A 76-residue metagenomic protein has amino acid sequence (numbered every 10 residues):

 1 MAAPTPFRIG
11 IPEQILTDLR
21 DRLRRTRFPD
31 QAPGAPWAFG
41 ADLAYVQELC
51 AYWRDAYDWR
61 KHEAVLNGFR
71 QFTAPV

Functional and structural regions predicted by a protein language model:
M1-P6, G10: Basic/polar N-terminal segments that are highly enriched at the extreme N-terminus, encompassing both cleavable
I15-V76: Non-catalytic accessory segments flanking enzyme active sites
